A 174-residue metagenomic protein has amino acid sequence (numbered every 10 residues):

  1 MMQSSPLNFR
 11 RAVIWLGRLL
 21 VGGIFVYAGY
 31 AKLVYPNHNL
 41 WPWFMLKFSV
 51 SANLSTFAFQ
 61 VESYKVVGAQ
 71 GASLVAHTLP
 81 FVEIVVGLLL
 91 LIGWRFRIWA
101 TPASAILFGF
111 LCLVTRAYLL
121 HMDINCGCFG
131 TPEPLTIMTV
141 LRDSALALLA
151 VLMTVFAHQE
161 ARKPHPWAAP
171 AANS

Functional and structural regions predicted by a protein language model:
M2-N173: Membrane-interfacial helix-loop segments of redox and metal-homeostasis proteins, especially TM-loop-TM junctions
